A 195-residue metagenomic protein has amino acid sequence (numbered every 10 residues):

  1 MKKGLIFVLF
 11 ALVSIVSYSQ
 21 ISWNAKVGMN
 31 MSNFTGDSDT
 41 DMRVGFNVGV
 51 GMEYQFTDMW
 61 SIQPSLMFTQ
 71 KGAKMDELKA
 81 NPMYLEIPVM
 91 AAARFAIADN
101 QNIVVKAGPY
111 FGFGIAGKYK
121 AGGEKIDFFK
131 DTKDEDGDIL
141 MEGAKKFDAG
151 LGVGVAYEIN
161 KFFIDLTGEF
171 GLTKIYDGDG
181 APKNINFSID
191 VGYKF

Functional and structural regions predicted by a protein language model:
M1-K26, V191-F195: Bacterial Sec-dependent N-terminal signal peptides
Y18, T57, A96-N100, N160-F162: Outer-membrane beta-barrel channels and translocator barrels
I21-S61, T69-G72: Start-of-domain marker
A25-M29, F46-Y54, L66-F68, I87-A93 (+4 more regions): Residues on the lipid-exposed face of transmembrane beta-strands in outer-membrane beta-barrel proteins
F34-D41, K71-M83, G114-D148: Extracellular/periplasm-exposed beta-strand and loop segments of Gram-negative cell-envelope proteins, dominated by
R43-V48, Y84-P88, N102, K146-G152 (+1 more regions): Transmembrane beta-barrel architecture of outer-membrane proteins
Q63-P82, I139-E142, L151-F195: Predominantly the C-terminal beta-signal and adjacent terminal strand-loop region of outer-membrane beta-barrel
L78-A107: Helix-adjacent hinge/juxtasegments
